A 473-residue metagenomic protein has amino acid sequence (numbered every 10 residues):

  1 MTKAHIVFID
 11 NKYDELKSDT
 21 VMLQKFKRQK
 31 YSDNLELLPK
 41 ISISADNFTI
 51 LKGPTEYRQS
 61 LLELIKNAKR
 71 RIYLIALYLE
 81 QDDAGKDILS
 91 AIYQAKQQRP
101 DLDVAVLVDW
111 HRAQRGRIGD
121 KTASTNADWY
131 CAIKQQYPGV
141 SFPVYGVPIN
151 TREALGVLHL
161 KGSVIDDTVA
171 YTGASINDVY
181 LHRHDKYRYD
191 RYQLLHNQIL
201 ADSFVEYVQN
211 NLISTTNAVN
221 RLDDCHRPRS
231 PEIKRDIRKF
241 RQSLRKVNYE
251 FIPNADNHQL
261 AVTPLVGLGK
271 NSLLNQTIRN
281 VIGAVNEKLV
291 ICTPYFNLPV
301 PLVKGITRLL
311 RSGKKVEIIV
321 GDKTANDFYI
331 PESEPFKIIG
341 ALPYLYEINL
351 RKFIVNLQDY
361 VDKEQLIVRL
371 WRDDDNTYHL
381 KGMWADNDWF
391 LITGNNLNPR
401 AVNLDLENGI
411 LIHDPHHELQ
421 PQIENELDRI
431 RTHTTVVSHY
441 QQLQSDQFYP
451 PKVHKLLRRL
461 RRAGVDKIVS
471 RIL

Functional and structural regions predicted by a protein language model:
M1-R58: Domain-start "cap" segments at the beginnings of catalytic or binding domains
E36-N67, D82-V285, T324-M383, V402: HKD-type phospholipase D/PLD-like phosphodiesterase module
K69-L74, V285-V290: Short, surface-exposed connector motifs at secondary-structure boundaries
I75, L107, I165, T172 (+6 more regions): Generic beta-strand/beta-sheet core signal
Y78-D83, C292-V300: Short, glycine-rich nucleotide/cofactor-binding loops
D103-A105, K288, R311-E317: Residues at the starts of beta-strands that form the adenosine-phosphate
F296-L298, K323-N326, N398: Short, catalytically relevant binding-site loops at active-site mouths
Y360-L473: Long, C-terminal catalytic modules of enzymes
